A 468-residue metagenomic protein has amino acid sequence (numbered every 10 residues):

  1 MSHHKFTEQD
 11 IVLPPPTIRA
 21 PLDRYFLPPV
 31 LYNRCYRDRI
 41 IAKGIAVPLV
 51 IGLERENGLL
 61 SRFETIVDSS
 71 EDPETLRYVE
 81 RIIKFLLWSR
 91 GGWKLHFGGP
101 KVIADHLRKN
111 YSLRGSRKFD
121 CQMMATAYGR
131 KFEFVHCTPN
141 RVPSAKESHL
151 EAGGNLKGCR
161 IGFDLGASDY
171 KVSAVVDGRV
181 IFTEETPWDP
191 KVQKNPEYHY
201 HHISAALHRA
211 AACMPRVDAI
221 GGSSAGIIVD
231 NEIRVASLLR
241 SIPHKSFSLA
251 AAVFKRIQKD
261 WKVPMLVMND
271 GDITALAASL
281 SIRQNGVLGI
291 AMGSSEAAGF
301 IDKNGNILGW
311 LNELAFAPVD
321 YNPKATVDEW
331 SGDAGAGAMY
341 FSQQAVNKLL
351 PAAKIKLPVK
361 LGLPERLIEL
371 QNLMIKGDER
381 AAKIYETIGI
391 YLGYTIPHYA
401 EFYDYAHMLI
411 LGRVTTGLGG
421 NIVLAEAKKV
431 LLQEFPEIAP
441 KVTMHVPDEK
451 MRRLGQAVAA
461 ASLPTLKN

Functional and structural regions predicted by a protein language model:
S2-R62, E74-T75, H106, S116-K118 (+9 more regions): Glycine/GP-enriched mid-protein hinge/lid loop-to-helix segment characteristic of carbohydrate kinases
G52-R55, L95-K101: Structural motif
D68-E80, K84-R90, K101-T138, T186-I203 (+5 more regions): Glycine-rich phosphate-binding loop and adjoining helix at the ATP-binding site of ATP-dependent phosphoryl-transfer
S89-G99, R216-A225, Y403-V414: Short glycine-rich phosphate-binding loop at a beta-alpha junction
G99-P100, N155-L156, F163-D169, I290-S295 (+1 more regions): A short acidic Gly-Thr/Ser loop motif
A210, T387-Y405: Phosphate/ATP-binding catalytic cores across multiple sugar-kinase/actin-like superfamilies, primarily ASKHA
F435-N468: Conserved glycine-rich phosphate/nucleotide-binding loop and adjacent Mg2+-coordinating catalytic segment
